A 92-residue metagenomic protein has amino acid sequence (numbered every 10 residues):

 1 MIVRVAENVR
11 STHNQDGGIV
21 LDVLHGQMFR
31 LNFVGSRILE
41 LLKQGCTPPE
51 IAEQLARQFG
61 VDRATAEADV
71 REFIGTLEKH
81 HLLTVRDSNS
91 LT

Functional and structural regions predicted by a protein language model:
M1-L21: Long, low-complexity, charged/polar intrinsically disordered regions in eukaryotic proteins
L21-D22, P48: Compact, glycine-rich, soluble single-domain proteins
Q27-T92: Long, charge-rich, low-complexity alpha-helical segments
